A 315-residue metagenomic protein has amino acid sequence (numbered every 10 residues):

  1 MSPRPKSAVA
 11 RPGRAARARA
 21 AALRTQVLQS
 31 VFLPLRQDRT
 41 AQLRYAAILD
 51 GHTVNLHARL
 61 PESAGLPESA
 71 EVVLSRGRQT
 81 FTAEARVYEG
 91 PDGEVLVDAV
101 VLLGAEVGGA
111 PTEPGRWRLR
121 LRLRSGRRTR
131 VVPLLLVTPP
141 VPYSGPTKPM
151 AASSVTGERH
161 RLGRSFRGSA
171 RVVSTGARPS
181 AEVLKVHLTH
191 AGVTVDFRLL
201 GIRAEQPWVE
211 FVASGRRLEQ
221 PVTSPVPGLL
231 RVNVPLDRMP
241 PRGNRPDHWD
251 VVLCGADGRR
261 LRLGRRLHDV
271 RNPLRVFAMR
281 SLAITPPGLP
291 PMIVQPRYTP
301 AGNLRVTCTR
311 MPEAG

Functional and structural regions predicted by a protein language model:
S2-G315: Basic, ligand-binding patches in group-transfer machinery, especially extracytoplasmic/periplasmic segments
